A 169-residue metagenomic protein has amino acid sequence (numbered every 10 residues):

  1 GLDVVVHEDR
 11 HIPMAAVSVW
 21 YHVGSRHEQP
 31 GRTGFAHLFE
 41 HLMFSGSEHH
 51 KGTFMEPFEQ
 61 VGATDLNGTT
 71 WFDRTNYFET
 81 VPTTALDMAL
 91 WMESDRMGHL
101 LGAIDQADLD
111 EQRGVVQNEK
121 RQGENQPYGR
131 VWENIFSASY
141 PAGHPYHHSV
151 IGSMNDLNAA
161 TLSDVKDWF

Functional and structural regions predicted by a protein language model:
G1-Y21: Mature N-terminal segment immediately following signal peptide/propeptide cleavage in secreted/periplasmic
V5-H7, T64-G68, K166-F169: Short beta-strand/turn micro-motifs at beta-sheet edges
A16-T80, N125-P127, H147-G152: M16/MPP (pitrilysin/insulinase) zinc-metallopeptidase core fold and M16-derived inactive scaffolds
G24-Q29, L86, H99, A103: Short beta-strands and strand-coil junctions in structured, solvent-facing domains, enriched
A36, K51, M55, L90 (+2 more regions): Hydrophobic face of alpha-helices
S45-S47, L86-M92, R96, L100 (+1 more regions): Scaffold signal of the M16-like zinc-metallopeptidase fold and its non-catalytic homologs
E59, L100-K120: Acidic/histidine-enriched alpha-helical segments
